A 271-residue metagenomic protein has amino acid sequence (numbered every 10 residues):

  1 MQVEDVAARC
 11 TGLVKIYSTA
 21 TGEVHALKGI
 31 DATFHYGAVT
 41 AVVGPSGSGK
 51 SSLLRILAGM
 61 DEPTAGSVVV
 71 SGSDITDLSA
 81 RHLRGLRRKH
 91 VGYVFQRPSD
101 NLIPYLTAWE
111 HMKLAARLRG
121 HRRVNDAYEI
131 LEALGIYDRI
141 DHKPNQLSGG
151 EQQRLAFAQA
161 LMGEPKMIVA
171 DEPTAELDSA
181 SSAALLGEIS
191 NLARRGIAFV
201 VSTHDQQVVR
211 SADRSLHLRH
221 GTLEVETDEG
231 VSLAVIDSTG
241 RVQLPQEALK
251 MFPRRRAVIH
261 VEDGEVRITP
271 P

Functional and structural regions predicted by a protein language model:
S18-A20, E110-N125, A133: ABC-type ATPase nucleotide-binding domains, specifically the catalytic core motifs of the NBD
T21, I75-G92: ABC ATPase NBD coupling module
A58: Helix-to-loop junction immediately C-terminal to a conserved catalytic motif
G66-D74: Conserved ABC transporter NBD signature motif
R88, H142-N145, G163: Conserved signature/switch motifs of ABC ATPase nucleotide-binding domains
F157: Hydrophobic anchor residue at the start of the ABC signature
I168-D171: Catalytic Walker B motif of ABC-type/P-loop ATPase nucleotide-binding domains
